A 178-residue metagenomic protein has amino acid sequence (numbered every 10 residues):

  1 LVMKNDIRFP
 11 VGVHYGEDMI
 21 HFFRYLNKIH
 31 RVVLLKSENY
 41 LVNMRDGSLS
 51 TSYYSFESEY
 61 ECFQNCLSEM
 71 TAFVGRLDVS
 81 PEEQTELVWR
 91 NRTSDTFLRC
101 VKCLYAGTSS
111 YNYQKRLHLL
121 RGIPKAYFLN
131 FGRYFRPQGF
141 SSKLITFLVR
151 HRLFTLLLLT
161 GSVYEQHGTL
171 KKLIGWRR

Functional and structural regions predicted by a protein language model:
L1-S55: Conserved nucleotide-sugar donor-binding catalytic segment
K4, R24, E69-A72, K172: Residue-level signal for well-ordered alpha-helical scaffold segments within enzymatic catalytic domains
V13, I29, L34-L35, G47-S52 (+2 more regions): Gram-positive cell-envelope targeting signals
M19, F56-E61, E86-L87: Amphipathic, non-membrane alpha-helical segments in soluble helical-bundle scaffolds
F23, N91-S94: Non-catalytic, well-ordered alpha-helical scaffold segments
S37-D46, S52-P81, D95-F128: Catalytic core of nucleotide-sugar-dependent glycosyltransferases
P81-N91: All-alpha amphipathic helical-bundle segments outside canonical DNA-binding/catalytic cores that form hydrophobic
Y105-R178: Membrane-interface aromatic/basic loop that binds lipid-linked glycans or pyrophosphate carriers, typified by
